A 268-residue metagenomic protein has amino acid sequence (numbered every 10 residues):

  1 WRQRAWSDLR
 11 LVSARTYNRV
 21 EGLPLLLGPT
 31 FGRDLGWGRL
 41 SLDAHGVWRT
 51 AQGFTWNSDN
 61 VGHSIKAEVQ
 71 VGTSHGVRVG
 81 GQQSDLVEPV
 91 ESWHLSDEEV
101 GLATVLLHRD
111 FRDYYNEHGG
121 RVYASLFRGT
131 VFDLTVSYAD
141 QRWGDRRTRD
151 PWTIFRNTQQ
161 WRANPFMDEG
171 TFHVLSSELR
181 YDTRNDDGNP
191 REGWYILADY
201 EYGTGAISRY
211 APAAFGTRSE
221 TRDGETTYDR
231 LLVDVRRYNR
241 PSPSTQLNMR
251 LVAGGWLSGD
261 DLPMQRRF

Functional and structural regions predicted by a protein language model:
W1-L25: Interface/linker segment at the passenger-translocator junction of Type V secretion outer-membrane proteins
W1-Q3, Q141-T148: Secretory-pathway-linked proteins and extracytosolic
R15, T55-W56, R78-Y123, P151-F268: C-terminal outer-membrane beta-barrel translocator/porin domains of Gram-negative envelope proteins and their
L26-R33, L40-V47, G62-Q70, V77-Q82: Predominantly transmembrane beta-strands of Gram-negative outer membrane beta-barrel pores used for transport
F31-R33, W48, V69-V71, L126-R128 (+3 more regions): Residue-level signature of outer-membrane beta-barrel architecture
L35-L42, G72-V79, T130-L134, W143-D145 (+2 more regions): Repeated loop/turn-to-beta-strand initiation elements of outer-membrane beta-barrel proteins
V47-T73, D234, L251-G254: Periplasmic polypeptide-binding modules associated with outer-membrane biogenesis and secretion
E117-T135, Q141: A cross-taxonomic marker for long C-terminal extensions/tails that follow the last structured domain
